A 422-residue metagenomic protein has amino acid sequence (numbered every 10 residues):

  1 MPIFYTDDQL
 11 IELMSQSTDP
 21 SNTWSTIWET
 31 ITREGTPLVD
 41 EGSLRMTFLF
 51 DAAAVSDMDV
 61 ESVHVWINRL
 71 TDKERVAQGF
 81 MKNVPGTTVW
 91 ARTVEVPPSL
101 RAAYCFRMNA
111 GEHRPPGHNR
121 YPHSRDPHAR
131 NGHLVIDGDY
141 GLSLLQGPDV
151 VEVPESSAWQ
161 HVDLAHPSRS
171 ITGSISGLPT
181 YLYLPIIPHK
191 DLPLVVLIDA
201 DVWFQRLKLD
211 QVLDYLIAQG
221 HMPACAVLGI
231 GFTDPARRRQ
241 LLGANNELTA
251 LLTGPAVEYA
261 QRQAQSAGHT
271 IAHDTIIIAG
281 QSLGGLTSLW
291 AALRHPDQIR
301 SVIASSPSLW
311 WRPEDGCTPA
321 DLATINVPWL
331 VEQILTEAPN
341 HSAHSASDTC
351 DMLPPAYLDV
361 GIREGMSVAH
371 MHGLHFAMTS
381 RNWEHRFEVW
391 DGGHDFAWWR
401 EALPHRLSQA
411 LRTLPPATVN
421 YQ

Functional and structural regions predicted by a protein language model:
P2-V76, V84-Q422: Non-catalytic cap/lid and distal C-terminal segments of serine-dependent acyl enzymes
